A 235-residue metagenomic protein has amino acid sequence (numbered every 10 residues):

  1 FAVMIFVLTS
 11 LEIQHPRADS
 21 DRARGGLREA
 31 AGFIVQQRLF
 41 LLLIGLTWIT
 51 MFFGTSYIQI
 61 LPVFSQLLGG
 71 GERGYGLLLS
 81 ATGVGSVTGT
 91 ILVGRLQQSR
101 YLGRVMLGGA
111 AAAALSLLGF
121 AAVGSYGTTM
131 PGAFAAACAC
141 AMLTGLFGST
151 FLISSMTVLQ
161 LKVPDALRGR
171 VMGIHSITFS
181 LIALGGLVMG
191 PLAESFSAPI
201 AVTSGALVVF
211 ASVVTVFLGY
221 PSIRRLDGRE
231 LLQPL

Functional and structural regions predicted by a protein language model:
F1, R28, V35, I49 (+1 more regions): C-terminal transmembrane bundle of multi-pass solute transporters/carriers
F1-P16, T215-G219: C-terminal membrane-cytosol helix-exit motif in multi-pass small-molecule transporters
V7, S56, I182-G185: Short amphipathic alpha-helical interaction/hinge segments
L8, L43-L46, L68: Generic leucine side-chain signal with a strong bias for well-ordered alpha-helical environments
T9, T50-F52: Hydrophobic alpha-helical membrane segments
E12-G45, Q233-L235: Juxtamembrane intracellular "pre-TM" segments in multi-pass secondary transporters
L43-I44, F52-F64: Short helix-kink/termination motifs in transmembrane helices of multi-pass secondary transporters
